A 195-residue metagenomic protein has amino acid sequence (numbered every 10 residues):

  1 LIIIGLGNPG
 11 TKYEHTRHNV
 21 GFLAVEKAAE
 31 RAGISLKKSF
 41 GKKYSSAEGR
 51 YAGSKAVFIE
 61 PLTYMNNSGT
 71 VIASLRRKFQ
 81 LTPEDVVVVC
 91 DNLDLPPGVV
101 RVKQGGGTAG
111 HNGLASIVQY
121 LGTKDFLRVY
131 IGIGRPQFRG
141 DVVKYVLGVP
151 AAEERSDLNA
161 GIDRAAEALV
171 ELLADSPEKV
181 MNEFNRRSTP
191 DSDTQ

Functional and structural regions predicted by a protein language model:
L1-G105, A115-Y130, P136-D141, S156-Q195: Nucleotide and nucleotide-moiety/phosphate-recognizing core
R101-G107, V146-P150: Short glycine-enriched, charge-decorated loop/helix-capping segments at active-site entrances that position
A109-G113: Hydrophobic alpha-helical segments within soluble ligand-binding/sensing domains
